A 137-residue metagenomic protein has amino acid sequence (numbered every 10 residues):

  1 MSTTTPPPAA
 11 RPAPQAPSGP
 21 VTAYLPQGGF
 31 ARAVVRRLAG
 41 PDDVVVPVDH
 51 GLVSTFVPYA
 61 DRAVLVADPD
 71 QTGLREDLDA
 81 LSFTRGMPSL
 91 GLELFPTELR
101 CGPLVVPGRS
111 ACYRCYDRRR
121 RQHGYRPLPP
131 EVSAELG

Functional and structural regions predicted by a protein language model:
M1-G137: Adenine nucleotide-associated cytosolic modules
